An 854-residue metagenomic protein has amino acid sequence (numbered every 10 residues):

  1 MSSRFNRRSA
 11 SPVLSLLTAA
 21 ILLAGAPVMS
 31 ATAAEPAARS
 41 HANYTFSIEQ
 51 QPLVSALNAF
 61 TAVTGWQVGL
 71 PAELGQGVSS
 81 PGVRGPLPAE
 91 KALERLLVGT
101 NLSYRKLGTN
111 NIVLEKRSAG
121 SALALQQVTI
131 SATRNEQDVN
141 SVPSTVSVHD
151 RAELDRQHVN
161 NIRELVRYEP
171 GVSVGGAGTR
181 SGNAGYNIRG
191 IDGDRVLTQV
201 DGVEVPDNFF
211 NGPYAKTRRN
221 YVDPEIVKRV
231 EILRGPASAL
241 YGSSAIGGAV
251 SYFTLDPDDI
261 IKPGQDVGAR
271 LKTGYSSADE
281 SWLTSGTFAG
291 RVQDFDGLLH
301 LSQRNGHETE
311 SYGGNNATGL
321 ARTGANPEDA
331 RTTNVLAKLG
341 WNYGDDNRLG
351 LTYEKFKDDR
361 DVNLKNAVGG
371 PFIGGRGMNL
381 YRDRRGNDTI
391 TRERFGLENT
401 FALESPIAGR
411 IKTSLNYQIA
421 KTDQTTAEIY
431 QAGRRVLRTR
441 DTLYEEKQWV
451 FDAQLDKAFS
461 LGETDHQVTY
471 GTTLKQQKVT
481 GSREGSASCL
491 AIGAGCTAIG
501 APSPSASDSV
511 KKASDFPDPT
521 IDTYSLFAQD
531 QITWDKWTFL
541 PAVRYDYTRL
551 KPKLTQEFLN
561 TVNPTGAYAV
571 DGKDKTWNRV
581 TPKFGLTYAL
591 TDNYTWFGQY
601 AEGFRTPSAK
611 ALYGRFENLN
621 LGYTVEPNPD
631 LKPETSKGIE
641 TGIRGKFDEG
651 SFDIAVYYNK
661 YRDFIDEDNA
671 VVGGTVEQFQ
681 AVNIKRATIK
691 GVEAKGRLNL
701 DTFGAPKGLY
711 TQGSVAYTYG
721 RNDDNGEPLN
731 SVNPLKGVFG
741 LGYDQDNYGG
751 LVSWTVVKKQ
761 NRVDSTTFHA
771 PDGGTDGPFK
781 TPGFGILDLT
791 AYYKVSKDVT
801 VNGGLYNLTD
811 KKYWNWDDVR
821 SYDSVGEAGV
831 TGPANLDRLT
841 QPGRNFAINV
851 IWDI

Functional and structural regions predicted by a protein language model:
L57, T61-Q76, P81-G85, T100 (+4 more regions): Acidic, small-polar-rich N-terminal luminal/periplasmic segments of exported/outer-membrane proteins
N208, F604, Y657, R662 (+3 more regions): C-terminal beta-signal and adjacent terminal beta-strands/loops of Gram-negative outer-membrane beta-barrel proteins
T254, T273-D279, V292-D294, Q303-H307 (+16 more regions): Transmembrane beta-strands of outer-membrane beta-barrel pores
P257-D258, D266-K272, S276, L283 (+1 more regions): Periplasmic-side early beta-strands and strand-to-turn transitions of outer-membrane beta-barrels
N342, D346-F356, I390-L559, T587 (+3 more regions): Face-selective signature of the C-terminal outer-membrane beta-barrel domain
K357-D361, K365-I373, I419-K421, R549-N563 (+7 more regions): Surface-exposed extracellular loop regions of Gram-negative outer-membrane beta-barrel proteins, predominantly
R376-E404, D515-I521, D571-T581, G585 (+6 more regions): Outer-membrane beta-barrel signature, preferentially recognizing the C-terminal barrel domain of Gram-negative
T533-F539, T548, S651-I665, A670-T766 (+1 more regions): Gram-negative outer-membrane beta-barrel transporters
